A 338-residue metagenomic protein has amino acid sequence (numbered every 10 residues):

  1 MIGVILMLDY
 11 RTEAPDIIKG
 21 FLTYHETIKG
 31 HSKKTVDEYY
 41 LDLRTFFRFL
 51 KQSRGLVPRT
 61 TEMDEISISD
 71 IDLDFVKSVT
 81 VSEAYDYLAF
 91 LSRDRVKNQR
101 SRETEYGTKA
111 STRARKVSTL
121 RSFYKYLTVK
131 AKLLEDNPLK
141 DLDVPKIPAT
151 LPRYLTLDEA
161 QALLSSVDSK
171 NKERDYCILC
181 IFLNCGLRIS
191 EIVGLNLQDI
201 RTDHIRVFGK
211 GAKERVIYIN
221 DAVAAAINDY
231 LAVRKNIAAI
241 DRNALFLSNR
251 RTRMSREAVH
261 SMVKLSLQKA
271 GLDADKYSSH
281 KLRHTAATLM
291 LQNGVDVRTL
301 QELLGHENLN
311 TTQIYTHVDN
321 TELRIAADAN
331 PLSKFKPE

Functional and structural regions predicted by a protein language model:
I2-E338: Conserved catalytic core of the tyrosine transesterase superfamily
